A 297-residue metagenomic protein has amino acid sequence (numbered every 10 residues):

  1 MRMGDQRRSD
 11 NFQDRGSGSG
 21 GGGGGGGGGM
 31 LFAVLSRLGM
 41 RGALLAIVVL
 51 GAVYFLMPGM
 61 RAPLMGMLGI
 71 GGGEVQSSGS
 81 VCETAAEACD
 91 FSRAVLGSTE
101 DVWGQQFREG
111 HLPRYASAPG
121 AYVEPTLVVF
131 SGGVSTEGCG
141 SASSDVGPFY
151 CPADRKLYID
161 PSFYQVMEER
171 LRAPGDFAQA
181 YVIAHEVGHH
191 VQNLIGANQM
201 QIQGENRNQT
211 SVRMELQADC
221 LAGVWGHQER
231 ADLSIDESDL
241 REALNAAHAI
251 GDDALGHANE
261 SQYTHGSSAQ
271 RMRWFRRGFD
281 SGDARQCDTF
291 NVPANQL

Functional and structural regions predicted by a protein language model:
M1-G79: Long amphipathic alpha-helical segments used for membrane anchoring, targeting, substrate engagement, or oligomerization
R2, P58-C139: A metal-dependent hydrolase signature that marks the N-terminal structural subdomain at the beginning of catalytic folds
A86, D90-G120, Q209, R213-A254: Short helix/loop segments within enzyme catalytic domains that coordinate or immediately flank catalytic cofactors
W103, I159, A178-L194, A218-D219 (+1 more regions): Active-site recognition of the HExxH zinc-binding catalytic motif
G133-Y158: Catalytic zinc-binding patch centered on the HExxH motif and its immediate surroundings that defines zinc-dependent
F163-Y181, N208-T210: Short pre-active-site segment immediately N-terminal to the catalytic Zn-binding motif
N193-L216: Post-HEXXH active-site segment of zinc metalloproteases
D252-L297: Pan-zinc metallopeptidase signature
